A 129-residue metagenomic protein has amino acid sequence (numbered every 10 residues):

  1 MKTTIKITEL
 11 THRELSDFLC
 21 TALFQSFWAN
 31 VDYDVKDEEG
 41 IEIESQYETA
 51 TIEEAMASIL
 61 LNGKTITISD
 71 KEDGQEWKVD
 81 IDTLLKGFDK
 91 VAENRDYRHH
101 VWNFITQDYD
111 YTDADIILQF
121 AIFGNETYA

Functional and structural regions predicted by a protein language model:
M1-S69: Long, contiguous N-terminal structural blocks used for assembly/anchoring
H12-S16, I52-E53, I81, Y97-R98 (+1 more regions): Short amphipathic alpha-helical segments that mediate assembly, nucleic-acid/protein binding, or membrane association
T51, G63, V79, T83 (+2 more regions): Short, well-structured alpha-helical interface segments that form or flank functional binding sites
S69-D82, T127-Y128: Short, surface-exposed beta-strand/loop "edge" segments at domain boundaries and coil↔beta transitions
V79-K90, R95-W102: Acidic, low-complexity, intrinsically disordered interaction modules
W102-Y128: Acidic, proline/glycine-rich low-complexity IDRs
